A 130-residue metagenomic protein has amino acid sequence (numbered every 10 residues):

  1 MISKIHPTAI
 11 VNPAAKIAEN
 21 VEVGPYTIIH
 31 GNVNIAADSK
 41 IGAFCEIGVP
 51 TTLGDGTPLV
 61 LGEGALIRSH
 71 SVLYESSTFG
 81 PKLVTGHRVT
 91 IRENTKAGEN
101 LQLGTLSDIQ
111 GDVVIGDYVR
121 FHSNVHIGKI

Functional and structural regions predicted by a protein language model:
I2-K4: Extreme N-terminal starter segment of soluble prokaryotic enzymes
H6-P7, N12-P13, A18-E19, G24-P25 (+17 more regions): Left-handed beta-helix
